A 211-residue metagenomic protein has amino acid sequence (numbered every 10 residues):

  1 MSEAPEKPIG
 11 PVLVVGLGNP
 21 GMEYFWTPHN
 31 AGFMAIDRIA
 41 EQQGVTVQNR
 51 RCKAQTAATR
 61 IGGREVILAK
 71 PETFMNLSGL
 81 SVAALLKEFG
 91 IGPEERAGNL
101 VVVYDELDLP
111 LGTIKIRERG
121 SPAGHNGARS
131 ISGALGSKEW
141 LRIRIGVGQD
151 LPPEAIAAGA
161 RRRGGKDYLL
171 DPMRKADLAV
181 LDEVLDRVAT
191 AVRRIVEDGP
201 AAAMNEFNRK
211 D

Functional and structural regions predicted by a protein language model:
S2-R144, Q149-D167, K175-D186, T190-D211: Nucleotide and nucleotide-moiety/phosphate-recognizing core
